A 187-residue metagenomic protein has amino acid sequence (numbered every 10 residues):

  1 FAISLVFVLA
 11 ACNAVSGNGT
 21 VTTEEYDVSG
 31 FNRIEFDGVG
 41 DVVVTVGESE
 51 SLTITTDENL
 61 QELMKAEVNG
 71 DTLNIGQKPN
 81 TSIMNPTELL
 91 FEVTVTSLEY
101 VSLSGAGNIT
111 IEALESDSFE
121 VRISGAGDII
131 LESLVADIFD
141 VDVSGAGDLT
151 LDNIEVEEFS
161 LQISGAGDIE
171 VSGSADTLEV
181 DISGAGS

Functional and structural regions predicted by a protein language model:
S4-F7, S183: Residues marking helix boundaries in flexible regions
L5, C12-S104, N108-I123, I130-D142 (+3 more regions): Acidic (Asp/Glu) and glycine-rich low-complexity loops/linkers that are typically intrinsically disordered
G105-G107, G125-G127, G145-G147, G165-G167 (+1 more regions): Periodic glycine anchor positions in long extracellular repeat architectures
